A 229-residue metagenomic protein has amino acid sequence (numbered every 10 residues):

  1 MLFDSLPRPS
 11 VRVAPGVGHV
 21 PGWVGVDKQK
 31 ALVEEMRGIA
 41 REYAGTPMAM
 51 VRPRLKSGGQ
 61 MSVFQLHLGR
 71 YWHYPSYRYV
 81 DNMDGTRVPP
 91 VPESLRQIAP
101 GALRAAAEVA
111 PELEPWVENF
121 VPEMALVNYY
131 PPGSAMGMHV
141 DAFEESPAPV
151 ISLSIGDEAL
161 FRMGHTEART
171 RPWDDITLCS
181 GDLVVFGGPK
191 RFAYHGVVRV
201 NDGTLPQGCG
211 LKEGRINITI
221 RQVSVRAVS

Functional and structural regions predicted by a protein language model:
M1-S229: Non-heme Fe(II) oxygenase metal-center motifs and adjacent flexible, charged/small-residue loops
